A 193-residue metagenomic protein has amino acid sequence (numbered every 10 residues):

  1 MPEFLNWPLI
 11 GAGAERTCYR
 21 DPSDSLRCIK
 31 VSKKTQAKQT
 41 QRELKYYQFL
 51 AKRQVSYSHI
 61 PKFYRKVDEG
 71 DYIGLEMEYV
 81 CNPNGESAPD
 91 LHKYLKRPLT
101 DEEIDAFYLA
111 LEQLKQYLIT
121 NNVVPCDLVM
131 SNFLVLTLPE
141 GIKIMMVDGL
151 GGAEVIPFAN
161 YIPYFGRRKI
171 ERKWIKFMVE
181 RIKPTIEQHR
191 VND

Functional and structural regions predicted by a protein language model:
E3-R53, I162-R167: ATP-binding glycine-rich loop module of kinase domains
R20-D24, E69, Y79, L136: Active-site beta-strand termini and strand-to-loop segments that position acidic
C28-K34, E78-V80, D148-L150: Active-site ExK catalytic segment of metal-dependent nucleases
A37-E43, L75, E86-P89, I156: Active-site-adjacent loop/helix micro-motif of nuclease/hydrolase catalytic cores
Y57-F107: Conserved structural core of kinase catalytic domains
P98-A106, L111, Y117-P125, L136-D193: C-lobe/activation-segment region of protein kinase-like
L128: Hydrophobic HxD+1 residue recognition
S131-N132: Conserved protein-kinase catalytic-loop position immediately C-terminal to the HRD catalytic Asp
